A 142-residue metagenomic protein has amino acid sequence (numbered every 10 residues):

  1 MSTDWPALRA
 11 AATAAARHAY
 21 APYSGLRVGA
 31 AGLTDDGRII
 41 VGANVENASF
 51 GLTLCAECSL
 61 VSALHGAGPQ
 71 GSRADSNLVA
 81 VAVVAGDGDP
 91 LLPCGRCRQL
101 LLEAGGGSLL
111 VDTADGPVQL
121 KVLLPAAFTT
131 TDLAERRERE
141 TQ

Functional and structural regions predicted by a protein language model:
S2-H18, S76-Q142: C-terminal binding/interaction regions
Y20-Y23: Short Gly/Pro-enriched turn/cap motifs at secondary-structure boundaries
G25-T34: Short beta-strand scaffold segments in enzyme catalytic cores
G32, G42, V81-V84: Short glycine-rich or small-residue beta-strand-to-loop segments that form or flank ligand, phosphate, metal/Fe-S
N44-S59: Compact, glycine-rich, soluble single-domain proteins
C55-V83: Short, solvent-exposed cationic patches
